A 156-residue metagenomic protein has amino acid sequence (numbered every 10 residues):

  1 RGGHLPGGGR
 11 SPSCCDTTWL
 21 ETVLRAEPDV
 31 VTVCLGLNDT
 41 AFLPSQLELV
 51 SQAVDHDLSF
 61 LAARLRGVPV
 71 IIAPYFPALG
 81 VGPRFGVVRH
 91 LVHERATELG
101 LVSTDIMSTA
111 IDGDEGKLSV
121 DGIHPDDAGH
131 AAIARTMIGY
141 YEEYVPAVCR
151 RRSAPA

Functional and structural regions predicted by a protein language model:
R1-D55, L79-G86, H90: Conserved SGNH/GDSL esterase-like catalytic core that processes O-acyl groups on lipids and polysaccharides
H4, A26, R64-G67, I72 (+1 more regions): Selective for proline/serine-rich intrinsically disordered segments in cytosolic/nuclear regulatory regions
W19-A26, A62-R64, E143-Y144: Surface-exposed acidic, glycine-flexible loop patches that form ligand/cofactor-binding and adhesion interfaces
V30-C34, P69-P74, S103-D105: Structural recognition of the beta-strand scaffold that forms the well-ordered cores of secreted hydrolase catalytic
L37-N38, R66-P74, D112-E115: A short alpha-helix capping/helix-coil boundary motif
S51-A73, H93, L99-L101: Charged, glycine-enriched surface loops/patches that mediate electrostatic binding to polyanionic ligands
P77-A156: Catalytic His-Asp segment of secreted/periplasmic serine-dependent ester chemistry enzymes
